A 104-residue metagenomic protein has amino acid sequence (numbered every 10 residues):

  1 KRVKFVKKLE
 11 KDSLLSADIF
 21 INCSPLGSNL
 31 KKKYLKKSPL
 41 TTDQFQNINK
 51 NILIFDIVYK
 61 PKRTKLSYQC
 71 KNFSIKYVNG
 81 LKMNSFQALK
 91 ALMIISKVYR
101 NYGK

Functional and structural regions predicted by a protein language model:
R2-Y77: Rossmann-like adenosine-cofactor binding region
Y59-K62, I75-Y99: Active-site capping/gating segments
Y102-K104: A short, charged, Gly/Pro-tolerant segment at domain boundaries
